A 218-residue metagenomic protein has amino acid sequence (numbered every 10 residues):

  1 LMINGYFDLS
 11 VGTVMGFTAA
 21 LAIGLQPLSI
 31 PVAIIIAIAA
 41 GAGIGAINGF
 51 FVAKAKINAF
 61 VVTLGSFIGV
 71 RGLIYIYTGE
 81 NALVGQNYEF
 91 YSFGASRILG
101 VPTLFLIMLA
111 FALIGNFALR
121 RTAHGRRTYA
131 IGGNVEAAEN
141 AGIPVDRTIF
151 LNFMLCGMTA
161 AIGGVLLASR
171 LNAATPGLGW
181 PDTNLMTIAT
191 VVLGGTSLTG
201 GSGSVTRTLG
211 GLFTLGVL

Functional and structural regions predicted by a protein language model:
L1-S29, F50-I57, V191-V205: Single transmembrane alpha-helix segments in multi-pass membrane proteins
A20-L21, G65-Y75, N140-G142, G216-V217: Small-residue-rich segments of transmembrane alpha-helices in multi-pass membrane proteins, especially helix faces
G24, A46-K54, I76-Y77, F117 (+3 more regions): Membrane-interface helix caps of multi-pass small-molecule transporters
S29-F67, A110, G210-L215: Alpha-helical transmembrane segments within multi-pass membrane transporters and channels
A55, A59-T122, T148-L151, R170-P181: Transmembrane helix-bundle core of multi-pass membrane transporters and related energy-transducing complexes
V70-G72, I107-F117, F153-G164, T190-T196 (+1 more regions): Hydrophobic core segments of alpha-helical transmembrane domains in multi-pass membrane transport and ion-translocation
I114-M154: Membrane-helix/interface signature in polytopic inner-membrane proteins
A160, L171, T175-L218: Transmembrane alpha-helical segments in multi-pass inner-membrane proteins
